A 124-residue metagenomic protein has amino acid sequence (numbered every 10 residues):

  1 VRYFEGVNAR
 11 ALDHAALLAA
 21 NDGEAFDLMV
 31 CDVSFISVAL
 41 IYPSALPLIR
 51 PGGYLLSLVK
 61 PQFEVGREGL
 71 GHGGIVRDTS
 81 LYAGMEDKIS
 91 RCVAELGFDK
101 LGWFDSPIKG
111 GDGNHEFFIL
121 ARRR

Functional and structural regions predicted by a protein language model:
V1-I36: S-adenosyl-L-methionine
A9-R10, P61-V65, I108: Short "lid" loop at the C-terminus of a central beta-strand within the Rossmann-like core of SAM-dependent
E24, L40, S44, K88 (+1 more regions): Short, conserved SAM-binding segment of the class I
A39-Y54: A short glycine-rich, Lys/Arg-flanked "PGG" loop and its adjoining helix->strand segment in the class I
P61-D78: Short, glycine-/aromatic-enriched active-site segment of Class I SAM-dependent methyltransferases
Y82-L96: Short alpha-helix
F98-P107: Conserved S-adenosyl-L-methionine
P107-R124: Core SAM-dependent methyltransferase catalytic element
